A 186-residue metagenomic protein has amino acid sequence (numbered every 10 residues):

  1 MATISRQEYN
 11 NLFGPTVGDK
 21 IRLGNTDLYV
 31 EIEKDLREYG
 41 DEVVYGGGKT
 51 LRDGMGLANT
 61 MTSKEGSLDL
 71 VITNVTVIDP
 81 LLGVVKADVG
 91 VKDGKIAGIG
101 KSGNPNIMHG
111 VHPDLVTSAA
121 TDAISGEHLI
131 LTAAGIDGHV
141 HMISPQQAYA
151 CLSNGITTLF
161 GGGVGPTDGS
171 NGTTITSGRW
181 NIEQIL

Functional and structural regions predicted by a protein language model:
A2-G66, P166-L186: Metal-coordinating catalytic core of metallo-dependent amide/deamination hydrolases
K34-R37, A119-D122, L159-G161: A broad, low-specificity signal for short, low-complexity segments enriched in glycine/proline and polar/charged
D41-L70, V77-A133: Histidine-rich, glycine-flanked metal-binding segment
I72, L129-T132, V164-S170: Glycine- and acidic
S125, D137, G161: Redox-cofactor binding/interface segments in oxidoreductases and associated redox assembly factors
L129, A134-I143: Histidine-centered divalent metal-coordination motifs
V140-L186: Active-site loop-helix segments enriched in His/Asp/Glu that coordinate and activate a nucleophilic water at divalent
